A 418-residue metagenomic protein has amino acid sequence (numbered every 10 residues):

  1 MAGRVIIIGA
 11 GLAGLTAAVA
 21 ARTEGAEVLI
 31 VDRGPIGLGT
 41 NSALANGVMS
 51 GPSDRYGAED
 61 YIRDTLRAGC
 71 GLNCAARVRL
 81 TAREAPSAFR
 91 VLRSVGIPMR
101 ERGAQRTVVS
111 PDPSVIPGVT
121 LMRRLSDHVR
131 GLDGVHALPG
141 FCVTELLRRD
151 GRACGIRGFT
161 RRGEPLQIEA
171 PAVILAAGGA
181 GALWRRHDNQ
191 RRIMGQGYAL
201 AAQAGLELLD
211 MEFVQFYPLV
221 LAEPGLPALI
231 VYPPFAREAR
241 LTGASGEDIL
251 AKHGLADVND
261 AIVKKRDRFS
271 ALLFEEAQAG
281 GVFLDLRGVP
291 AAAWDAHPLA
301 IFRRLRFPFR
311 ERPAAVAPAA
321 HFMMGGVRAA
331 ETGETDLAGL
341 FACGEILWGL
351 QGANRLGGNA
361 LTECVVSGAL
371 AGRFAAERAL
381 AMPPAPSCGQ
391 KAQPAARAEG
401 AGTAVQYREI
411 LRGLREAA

Functional and structural regions predicted by a protein language model:
M1-G3, A20, E24, P35-G37 (+9 more regions): Glycine- and aromatic-enriched mobile tails/lids
R4-I30: N-terminal Rossmann-like FAD-binding beta1-loop-alpha1 element of flavoenzymes
G11-L12, P35, A180-G181: Residue-level detector of alpha-helix initiation sites
G34-L66, C70, V231: Conserved N-terminal glycine-rich FAD pyrophosphate-binding loop of Rossmann-like flavoproteins
L38, A88-P165, E169-A172, A176-A177 (+5 more regions): Conserved redox-cofactor binding core of oxidoreductases
L138-P139, T144-A153, F159, H297-G349: A glycine-rich dinucleotide-binding beta-alpha-beta segment and adjacent secondary-structure elements that constitute
A172-G225, L361-F374: Glycine-rich loop(s) and the adjacent beta-strand/alpha-helix scaffold that form part
L200, L206-P308, R312, F374 (+1 more regions): An anion/pyrophosphate-binding glycine-rich loop and adjacent beta-alpha core in soluble alpha-beta enzymes
